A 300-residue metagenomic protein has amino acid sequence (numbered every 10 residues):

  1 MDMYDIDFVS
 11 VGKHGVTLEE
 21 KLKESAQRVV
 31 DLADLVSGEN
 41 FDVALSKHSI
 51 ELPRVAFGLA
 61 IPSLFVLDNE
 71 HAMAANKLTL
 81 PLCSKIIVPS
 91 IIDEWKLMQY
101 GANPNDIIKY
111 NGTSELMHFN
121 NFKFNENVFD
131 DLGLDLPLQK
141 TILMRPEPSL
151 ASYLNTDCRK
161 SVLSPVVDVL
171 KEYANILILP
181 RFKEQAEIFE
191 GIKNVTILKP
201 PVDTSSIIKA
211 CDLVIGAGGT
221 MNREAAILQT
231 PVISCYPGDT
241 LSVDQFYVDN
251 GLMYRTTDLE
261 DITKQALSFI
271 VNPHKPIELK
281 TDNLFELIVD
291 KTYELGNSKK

Functional and structural regions predicted by a protein language model:
D2, I6-G101: Active-site and donor-binding regions of nucleotide-sugar-utilizing enzymes
D2-K23, M144, V167-L198: Catalytic donor nucleotide-activated moiety binding site of glycosyltransferases and closely related
Y4-V9, I61, G101-G112, I188-P201 (+1 more regions): Active-site regions of enzymes building and remodeling cell-envelope glycoconjugates
R28-V36, K183-M221: Donor nucleotide-activated moiety binding/catalytic core segment of transferases that use nucleotide-activated donors
A44-I50, V55, F65-L67, I207-D244: A donor-sugar binding/catalytic signature common to diverse glycosyltransferases and related nucleotide-sugar
I87-C158: A nucleotide-sugar donor-handling region in carbohydrate enzymes
A102-L134, N250-K300: Leloir-type glycosyltransferase catalytic cores
T156-S164, T196-K199: Charged helix-capping and loop-helix junction motifs
